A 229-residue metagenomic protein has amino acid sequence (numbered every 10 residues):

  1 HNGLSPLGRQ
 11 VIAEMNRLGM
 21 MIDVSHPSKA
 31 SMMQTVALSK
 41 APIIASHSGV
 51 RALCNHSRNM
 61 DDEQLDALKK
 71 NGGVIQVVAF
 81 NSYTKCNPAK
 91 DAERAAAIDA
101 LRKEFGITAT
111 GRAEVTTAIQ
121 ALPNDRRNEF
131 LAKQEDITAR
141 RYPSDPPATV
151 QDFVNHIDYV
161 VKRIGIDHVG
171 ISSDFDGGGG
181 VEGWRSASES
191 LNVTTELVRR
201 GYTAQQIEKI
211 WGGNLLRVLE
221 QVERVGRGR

Functional and structural regions predicted by a protein language model:
H1-D23, P27-I44, S57-G73, D152-D167: Histidine/acidic residue-rich metal-binding segments in metalloenzymes
H1-G3, M21, R51-C54, A139-A148 (+1 more regions): The substrate-binding groove and active-site-proximal loops of carbohydrate-active enzymes, especially glycoside
I22-V24, H47, I75, D174 (+2 more regions): Conserved, mostly hydrophobic/aromatic
P27-Q34, V50-L53, N81-K85, G178-G179: Active-site environment of divalent metal-dependent phosphoester hydrolases
D62-D136: Aromatic-lined glycan-binding groove of carbohydrate-active enzymes
V77-A79, R163-R185: Short acidic/histidine-rich active-site segments
L131-Q151, N155-D158, A204-L219: C-terminal helical cap
R185-R229: Mid-to-C-terminal alpha-helical segments outside catalytic/metal-binding sites
